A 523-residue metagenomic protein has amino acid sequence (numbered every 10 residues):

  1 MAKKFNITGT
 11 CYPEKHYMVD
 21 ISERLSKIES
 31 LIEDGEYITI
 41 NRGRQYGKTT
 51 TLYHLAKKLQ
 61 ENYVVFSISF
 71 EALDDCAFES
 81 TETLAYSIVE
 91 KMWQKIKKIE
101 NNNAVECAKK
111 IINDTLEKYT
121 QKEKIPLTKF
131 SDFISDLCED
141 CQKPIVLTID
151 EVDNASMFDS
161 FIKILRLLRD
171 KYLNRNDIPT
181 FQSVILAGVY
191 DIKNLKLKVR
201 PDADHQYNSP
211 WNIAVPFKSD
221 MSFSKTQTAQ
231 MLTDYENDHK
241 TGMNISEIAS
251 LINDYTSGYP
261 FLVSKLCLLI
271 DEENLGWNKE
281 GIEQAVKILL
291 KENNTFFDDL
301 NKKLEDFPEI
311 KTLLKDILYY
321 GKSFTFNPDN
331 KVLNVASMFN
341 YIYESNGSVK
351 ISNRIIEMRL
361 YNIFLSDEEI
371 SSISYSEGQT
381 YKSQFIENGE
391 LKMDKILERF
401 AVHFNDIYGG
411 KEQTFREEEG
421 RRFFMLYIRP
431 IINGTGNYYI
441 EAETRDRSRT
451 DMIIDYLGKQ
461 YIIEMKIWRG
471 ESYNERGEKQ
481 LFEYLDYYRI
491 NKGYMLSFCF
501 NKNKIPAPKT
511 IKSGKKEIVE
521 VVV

Functional and structural regions predicted by a protein language model:
M1-L59, D132, D136, D406: Walker A/P-loop-proximal flanking segment of P-loop NTPase domains
G9-T10, P144, N154-A249, D254-Y255 (+2 more regions): The catalytic "switch" region of P-loop NTPases
V65-F66, E71, D75-K110: Conserved NTP-binding/hydrolysis module of P-loop NTPases
Q94-I149, D153-S160, R169-F181: Mid-core helix/loop region of P-loop NTP-binding domains shared across ATPases and GTPases
T226-F339, S345-N346, I373-S383: Winged-helix-like regulatory helical subdomains adjacent to P-loop NTPase cores
F424, M452-R469, Y484: Conserved catalytic cores of phosphodiester-cleaving nucleases, focusing on short active-site segments
P430-G458: Active-site metal-binding core of divalent-cation-utilizing nuclease and nuclease-like domains
N474-E478, L485-G514: Nucleic-acid nuclease catalytic cores
